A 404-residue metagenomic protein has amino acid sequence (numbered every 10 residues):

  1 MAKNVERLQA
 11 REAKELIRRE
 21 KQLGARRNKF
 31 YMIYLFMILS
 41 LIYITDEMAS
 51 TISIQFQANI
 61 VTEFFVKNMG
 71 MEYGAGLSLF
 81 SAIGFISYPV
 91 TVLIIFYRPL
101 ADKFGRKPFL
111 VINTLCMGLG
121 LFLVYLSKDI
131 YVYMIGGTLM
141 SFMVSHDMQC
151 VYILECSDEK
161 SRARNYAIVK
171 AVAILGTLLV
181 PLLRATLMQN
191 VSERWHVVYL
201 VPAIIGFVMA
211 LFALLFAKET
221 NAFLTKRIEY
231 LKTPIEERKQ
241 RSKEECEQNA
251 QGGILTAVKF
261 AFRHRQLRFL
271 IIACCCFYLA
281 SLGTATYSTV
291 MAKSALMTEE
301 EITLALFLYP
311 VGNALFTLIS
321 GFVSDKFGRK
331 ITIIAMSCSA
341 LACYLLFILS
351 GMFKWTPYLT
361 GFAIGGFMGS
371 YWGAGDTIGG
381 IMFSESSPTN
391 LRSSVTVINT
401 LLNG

Functional and structural regions predicted by a protein language model:
M1-Q57: Cytosolic juxtamembrane N-terminal segment immediately preceding the first transmembrane helix of multi-pass
I17-K29, K226-F269: Juxtamembrane intracellular "pre-TM" segments in multi-pass secondary transporters
S53-Q55, H264-A314: Extracytoplasmic gate region of multi-pass secondary transporters
S81-P99, F307-S320: Central cavity-lining transmembrane alpha-helices of secondary-active solute carriers, predominantly the Major
V92-K128, F327-K330: Conserved MFS/SLC helix-loop-helix module at the cytosolic interface between two early adjacent transmembrane helices
L115-K128, C338-W355: C-terminal ends and interior cores of transmembrane alpha-helices in multi-pass membrane transporters/permeases
Y131-S145, P357-A374: Hydrophobic core of transmembrane alpha-helices in multi-pass small-molecule transporters, especially MFS/SLC-type
M143-V144, S161-Q189, I205-G206, N399-G404: Glycine-rich segments within core transmembrane alpha-helices of 12-TM secondary carriers
